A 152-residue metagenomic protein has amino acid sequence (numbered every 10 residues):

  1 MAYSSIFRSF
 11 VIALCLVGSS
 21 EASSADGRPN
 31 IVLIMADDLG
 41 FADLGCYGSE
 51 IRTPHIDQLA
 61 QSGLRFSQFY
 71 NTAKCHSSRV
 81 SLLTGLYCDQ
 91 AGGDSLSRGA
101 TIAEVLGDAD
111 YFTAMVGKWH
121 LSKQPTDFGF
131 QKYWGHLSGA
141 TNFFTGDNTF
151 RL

Functional and structural regions predicted by a protein language model:
A2-S4, A22-L152: Formylglycine-dependent sulfatase
R8-G18: Bacterial N-terminal signal peptides
